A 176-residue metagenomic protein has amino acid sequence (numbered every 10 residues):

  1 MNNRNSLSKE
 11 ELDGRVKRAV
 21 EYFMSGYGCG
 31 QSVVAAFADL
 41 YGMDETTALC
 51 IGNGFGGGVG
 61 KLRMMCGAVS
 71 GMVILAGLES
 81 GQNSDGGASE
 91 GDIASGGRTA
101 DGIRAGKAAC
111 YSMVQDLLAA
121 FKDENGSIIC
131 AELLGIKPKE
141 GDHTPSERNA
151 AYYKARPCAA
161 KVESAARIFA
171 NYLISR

Functional and structural regions predicted by a protein language model:
M1-F23: Polybasic, low-complexity association/targeting segments
N2-K9, F37-N53, I136-H143: Acidic-glycine-rich active-site phosphate/pyrophosphate-binding loop
L7, A105-R176: C-terminal binding/interaction regions
K17-M24, F55-R63, A150-R156: A short glycine/serine-rich beta->alpha loop
C29, C66, C130: Short cysteine clusters
L40-C50, A76-D116: Phosphate-handling active-site elements
V59-I74: Conserved phosphate/anionic-ligand binding catalytic regions in large, soluble enzymes, centered on
